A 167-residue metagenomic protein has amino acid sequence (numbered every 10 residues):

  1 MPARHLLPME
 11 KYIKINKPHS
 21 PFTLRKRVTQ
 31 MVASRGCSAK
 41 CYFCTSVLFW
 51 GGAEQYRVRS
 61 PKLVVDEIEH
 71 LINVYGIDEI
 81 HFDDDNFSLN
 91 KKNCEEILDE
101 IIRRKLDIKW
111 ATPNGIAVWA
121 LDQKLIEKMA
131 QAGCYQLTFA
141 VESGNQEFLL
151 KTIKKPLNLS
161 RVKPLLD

Functional and structural regions predicted by a protein language model:
P2-D167: Radical SAM [4Fe-4S] cluster-binding motif and immediate context
